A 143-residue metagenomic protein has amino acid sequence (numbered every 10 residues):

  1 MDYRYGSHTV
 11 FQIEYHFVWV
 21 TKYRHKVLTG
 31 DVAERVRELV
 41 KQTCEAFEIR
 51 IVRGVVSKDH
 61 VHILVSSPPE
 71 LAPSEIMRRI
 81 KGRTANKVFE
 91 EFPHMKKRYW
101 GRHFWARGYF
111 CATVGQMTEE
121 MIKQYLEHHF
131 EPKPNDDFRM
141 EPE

Functional and structural regions predicted by a protein language model:
M1-E143: Basic nucleic-acid-binding interfaces
